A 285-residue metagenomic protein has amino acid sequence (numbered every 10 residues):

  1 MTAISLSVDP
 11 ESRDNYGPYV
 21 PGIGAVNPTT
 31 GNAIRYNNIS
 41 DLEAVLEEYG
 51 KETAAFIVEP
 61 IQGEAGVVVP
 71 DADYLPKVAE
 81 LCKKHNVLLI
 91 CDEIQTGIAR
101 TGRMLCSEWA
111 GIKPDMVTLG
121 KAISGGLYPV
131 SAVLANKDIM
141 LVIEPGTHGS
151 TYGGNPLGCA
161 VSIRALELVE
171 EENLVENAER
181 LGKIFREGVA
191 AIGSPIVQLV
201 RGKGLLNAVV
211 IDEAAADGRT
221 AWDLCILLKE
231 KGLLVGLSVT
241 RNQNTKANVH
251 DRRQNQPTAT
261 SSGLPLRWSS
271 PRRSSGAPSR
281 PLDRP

Functional and structural regions predicted by a protein language model:
M1-P285: Conserved N-terminal phosphate-binding loop of PLP-dependent enzymes in the Aspartate aminotransferase
